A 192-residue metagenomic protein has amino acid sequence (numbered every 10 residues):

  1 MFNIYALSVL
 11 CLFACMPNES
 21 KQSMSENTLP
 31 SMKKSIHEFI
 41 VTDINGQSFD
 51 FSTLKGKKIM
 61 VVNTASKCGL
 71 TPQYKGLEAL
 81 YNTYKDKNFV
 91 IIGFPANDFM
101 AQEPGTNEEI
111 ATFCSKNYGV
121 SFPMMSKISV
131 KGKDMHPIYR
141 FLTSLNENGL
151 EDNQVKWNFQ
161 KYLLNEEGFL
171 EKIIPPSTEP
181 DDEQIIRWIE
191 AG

Functional and structural regions predicted by a protein language model:
M1-V9: Sec-dependent signal peptide recognition, specifically the positively charged N-region followed immediately by
F13-A14: C-terminal motif of bacterial Sec signal peptides marking the signal peptidase cleavage site
S20-S52, P72, H136-P137: N-terminal "domain-start" segment that seeds a small globular fold
D43, N63-K67: Amphipathic alpha-helical repeat scaffolds
L54-I59: Proline/glycine-enriched tight loop/beta-turn segments at coil->beta junctions that connect or precede beta-strands
L70-H136: Structural microenvironment flanking redox-active thiols in thiol-disulfide oxidoreductases
P137-R140, S144-G192: Thiol-/selenol-based redox modules, centered on thioredoxin-like and closely related oxidoreductase domains
